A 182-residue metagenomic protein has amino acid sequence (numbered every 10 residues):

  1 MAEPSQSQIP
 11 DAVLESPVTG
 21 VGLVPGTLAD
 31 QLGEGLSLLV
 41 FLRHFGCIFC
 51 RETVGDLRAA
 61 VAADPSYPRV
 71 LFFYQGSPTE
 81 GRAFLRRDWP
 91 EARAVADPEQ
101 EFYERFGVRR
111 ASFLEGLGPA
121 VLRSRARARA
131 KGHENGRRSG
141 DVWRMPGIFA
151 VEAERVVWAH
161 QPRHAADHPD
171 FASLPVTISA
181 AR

Functional and structural regions predicted by a protein language model:
M1-G20, A181-R182: N-terminal targeting signals for export/organelle localization
A12-S37: A short beta-strand-turn-helix
L28-R58, R69, F73: Short active-site neighborhood of thiol/selenol oxidoreductases, capturing the structured segment around
G33-E34, P65, W143: A generic fold-level signal
C47-I48, T79, A165-H168: Loop/helix-junction capping segments adjacent to catalytic residues or to phosphate/diphosphate-binding pockets
T53-E104: Structural microenvironment flanking redox-active thiols in thiol-disulfide oxidoreductases
D97-A166: Thiol/selenol-based redox catalytic cores and closely related redox-interacting motifs
A166-A181: A short, polar/charged loop-to-alpha-helix boundary motif
